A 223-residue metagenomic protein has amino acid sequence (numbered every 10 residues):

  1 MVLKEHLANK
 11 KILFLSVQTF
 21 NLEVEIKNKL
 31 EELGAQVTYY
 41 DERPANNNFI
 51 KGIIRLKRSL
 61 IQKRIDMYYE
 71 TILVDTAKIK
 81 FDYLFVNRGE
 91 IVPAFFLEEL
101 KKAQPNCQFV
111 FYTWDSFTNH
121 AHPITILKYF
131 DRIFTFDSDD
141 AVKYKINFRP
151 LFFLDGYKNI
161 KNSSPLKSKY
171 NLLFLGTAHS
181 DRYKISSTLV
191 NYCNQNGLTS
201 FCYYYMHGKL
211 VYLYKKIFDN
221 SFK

Functional and structural regions predicted by a protein language model:
V2-L56, M67-T71, R88, A94 (+1 more regions): Nucleotide-sugar donor-binding catalytic core of glycosyltransferases
S59-I65, V86-G89, V110-S116, N220: Short, flexible loop segments at the rims of nucleotide/cofactor-binding pockets, characterized by
T76-A77, K101: Short hydrophobic patches on amphipathic alpha-helices that form coiled-coil/helix-mediated interaction surfaces
K80-D82: Proline-aspartate-enriched helix->loop->beta-strand connector
L97: Short alpha-helix within the catalytic core of nucleotide-sugar-dependent glycosyltransferases
L100-S116, F134: Active-site proximal beta-strand in glycosyltransferases
S116-F117, P123-I124: Conserved nucleotide-sugar donor-interacting segment of glycosyltransferase catalytic cores, predominantly GT-B
